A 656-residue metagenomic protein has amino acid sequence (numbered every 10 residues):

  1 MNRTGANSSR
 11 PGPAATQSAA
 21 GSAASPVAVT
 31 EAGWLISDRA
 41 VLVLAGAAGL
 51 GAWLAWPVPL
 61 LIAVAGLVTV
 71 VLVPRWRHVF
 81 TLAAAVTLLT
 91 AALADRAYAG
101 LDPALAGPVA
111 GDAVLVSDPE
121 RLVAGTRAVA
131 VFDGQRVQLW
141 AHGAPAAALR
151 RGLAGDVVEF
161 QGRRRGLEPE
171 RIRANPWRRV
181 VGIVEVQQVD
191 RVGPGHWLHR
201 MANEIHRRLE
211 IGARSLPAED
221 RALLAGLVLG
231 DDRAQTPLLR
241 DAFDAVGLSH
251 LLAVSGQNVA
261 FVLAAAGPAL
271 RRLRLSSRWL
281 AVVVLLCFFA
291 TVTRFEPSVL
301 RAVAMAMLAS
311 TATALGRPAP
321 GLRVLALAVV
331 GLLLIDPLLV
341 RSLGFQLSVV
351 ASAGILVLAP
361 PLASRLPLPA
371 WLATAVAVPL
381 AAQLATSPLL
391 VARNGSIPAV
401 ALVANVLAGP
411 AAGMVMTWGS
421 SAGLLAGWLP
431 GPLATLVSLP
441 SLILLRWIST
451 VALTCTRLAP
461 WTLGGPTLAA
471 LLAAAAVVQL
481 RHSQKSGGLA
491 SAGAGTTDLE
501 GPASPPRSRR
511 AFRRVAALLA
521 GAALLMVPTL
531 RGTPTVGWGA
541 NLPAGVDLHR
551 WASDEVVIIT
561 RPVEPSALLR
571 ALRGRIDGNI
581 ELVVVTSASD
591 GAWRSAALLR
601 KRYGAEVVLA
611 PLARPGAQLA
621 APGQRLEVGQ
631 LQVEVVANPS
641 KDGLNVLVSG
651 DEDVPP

Functional and structural regions predicted by a protein language model:
M1-P103, G182-I183, L198, L209 (+4 more regions): N-terminal leader/targeting segments
N2, P26-D38, A45-G49, W177-A302 (+1 more regions): Aromatic-rich juxtamembrane segments at the membrane interface
V43, A55-L61, V79-F80, T236-L402 (+1 more regions): Hydrophobic alpha-helical transmembrane segments in multi-pass membrane proteins
Y98-A147, E159-Q161, V527-L598, G604-V608: Membrane-interface segments at or immediately adjacent to transmembrane helices that form the boundary between
V116-H196, R200: OB-fold single-stranded nucleic acid-binding module
R221, G331-R341, L453-A475, H482-L582 (+2 more regions): Core dinuclear metal-dependent hydrolase active-site scaffold
L248-L273, N579-R602, V608-A610: Di-metal (Zn2+ and/or Mg2+/Mn2+) metal-binding site signature of metallo-dependent hydrolases with the MBL/beta-CASP
G354-P460: Alpha-helical transmembrane segments of multi-pass integral membrane proteins
